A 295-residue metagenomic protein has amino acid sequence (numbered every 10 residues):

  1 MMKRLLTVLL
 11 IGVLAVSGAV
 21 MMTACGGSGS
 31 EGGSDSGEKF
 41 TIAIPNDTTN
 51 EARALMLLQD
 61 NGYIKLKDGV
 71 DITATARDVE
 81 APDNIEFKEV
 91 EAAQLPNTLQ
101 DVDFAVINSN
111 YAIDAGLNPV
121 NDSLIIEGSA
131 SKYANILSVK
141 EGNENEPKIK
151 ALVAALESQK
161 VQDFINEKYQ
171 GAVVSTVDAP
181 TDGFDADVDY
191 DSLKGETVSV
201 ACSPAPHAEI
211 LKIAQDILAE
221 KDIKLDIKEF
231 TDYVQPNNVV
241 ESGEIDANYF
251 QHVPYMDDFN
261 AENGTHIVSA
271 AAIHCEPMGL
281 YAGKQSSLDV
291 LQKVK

Functional and structural regions predicted by a protein language model:
V20-A24: C-terminal motif of bacterial Sec signal peptides marking the signal peptidase cleavage site
G26, G128-S129, A134-K168, K284-K295: Extended ligand-binding regions for polar small-molecule ligands
G33-E51, L55-L57, K150, S158-D163 (+1 more regions): A conserved helix-loop-strand patch within extracytoplasmic ligand-binding domains of the periplasmic binding
E38-A43, L193-A205, I223-E229, K295: Short, well-ordered beta-strand elements
R53, D68-T73, K150-D189: Ligand-binding clefts/hinges and TM-proximal coupling segments of bilobed small-molecule sensing domains
V70-N97, I227-N238: Short helix-initiation/N-cap motifs at beta->coil->alpha
E91-A92, Q100-D103, I107-I113, P204-A205 (+3 more regions): Beta->alpha turn/N-cap motifs
I113-N143, D178-A186, A270-A282: Periplasmic-binding protein-like
